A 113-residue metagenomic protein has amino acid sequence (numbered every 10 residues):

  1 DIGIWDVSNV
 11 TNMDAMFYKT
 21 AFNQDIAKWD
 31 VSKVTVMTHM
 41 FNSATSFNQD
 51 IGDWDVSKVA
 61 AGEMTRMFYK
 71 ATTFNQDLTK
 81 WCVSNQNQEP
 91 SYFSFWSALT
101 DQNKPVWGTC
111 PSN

Functional and structural regions predicted by a protein language model:
D1-N113: Negatively charged
